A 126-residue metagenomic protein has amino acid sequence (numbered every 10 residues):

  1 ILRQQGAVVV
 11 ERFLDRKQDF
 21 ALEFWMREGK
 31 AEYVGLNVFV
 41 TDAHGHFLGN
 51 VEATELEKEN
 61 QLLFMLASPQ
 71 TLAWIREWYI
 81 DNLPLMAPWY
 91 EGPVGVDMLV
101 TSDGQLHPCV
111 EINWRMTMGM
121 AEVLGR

Functional and structural regions predicted by a protein language model:
R3-D15, Y33, F47-D103: A long amphipathic alpha-helix within ATP-dependent nucleotide-binding catalytic cores
R12, V38, M98-V100, V110-W114: Active-site proximal loops enriched in glycine and acidic residues that flank catalytic Cys/His/Asp and coordinate
R16-V38: Helix-rich catalytic cores of soluble enzyme domains
L22-F24, L106-W114: A short beta-strand motif that forms the metal-chelation/ATP-contact edge of phosphoryl-transfer active sites
W25-A31, A43, T101-Q105: Short acidic-glycine loop/turn motifs at beta-strand connectors
V34-G35, H46-L48, M120-L124: Short conserved micro-motifs at the rims of enzyme active sites and ligand-binding pockets
D42, I112-V123: Glycine-rich phosphate/pyrophosphate-binding beta-alpha loops
S102, P108-C109, G125: Nucleic-acid 5′ end/cap handling module spanning
